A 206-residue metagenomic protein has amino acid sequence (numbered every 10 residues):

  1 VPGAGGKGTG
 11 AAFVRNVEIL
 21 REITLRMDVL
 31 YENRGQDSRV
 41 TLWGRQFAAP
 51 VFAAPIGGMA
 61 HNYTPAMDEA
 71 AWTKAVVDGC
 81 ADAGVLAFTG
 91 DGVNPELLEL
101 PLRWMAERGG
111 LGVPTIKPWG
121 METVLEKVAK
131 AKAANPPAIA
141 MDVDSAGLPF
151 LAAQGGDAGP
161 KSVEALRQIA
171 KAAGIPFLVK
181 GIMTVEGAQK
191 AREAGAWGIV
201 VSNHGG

Functional and structural regions predicted by a protein language model:
V1-F47: An N-cap/entry alpha-helix motif that binds or orients negatively charged groups
G5, P65, T89-G92, I116-K117 (+2 more regions): Glycine- and other small-residue-rich loops at beta-strand/loop junctions that grip anionic moieties
L42-D91: Active-site cofactor/substrate anionic-group-binding motifs, chiefly glycine- and Lys/Arg-rich phosphate-binding loops
I56-E69, V113-E122, I175-M183: Active-site mouth loops of central-metabolism enzymes
M59, D91-P95, D144, V185: Short glycine-enriched loops at secondary-structure junctions
A71-G120: A gly/proline- and charged-residue-enriched helix-loop-helix capping module
V77-D78, E107, W119-G206: Alpha/beta enzyme core
